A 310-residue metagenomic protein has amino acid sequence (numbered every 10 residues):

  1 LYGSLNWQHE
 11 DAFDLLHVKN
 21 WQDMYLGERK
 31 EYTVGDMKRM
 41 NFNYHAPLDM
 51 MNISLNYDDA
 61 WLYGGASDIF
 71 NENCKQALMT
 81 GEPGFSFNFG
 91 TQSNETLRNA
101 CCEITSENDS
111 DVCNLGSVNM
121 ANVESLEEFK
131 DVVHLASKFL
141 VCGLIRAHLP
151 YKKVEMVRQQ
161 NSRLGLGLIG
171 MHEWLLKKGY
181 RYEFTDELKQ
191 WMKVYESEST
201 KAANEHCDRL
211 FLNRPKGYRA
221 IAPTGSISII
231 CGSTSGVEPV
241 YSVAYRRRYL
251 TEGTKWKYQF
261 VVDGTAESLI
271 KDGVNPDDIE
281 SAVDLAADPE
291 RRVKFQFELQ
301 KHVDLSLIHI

Functional and structural regions predicted by a protein language model:
L1, Q8, F70-N73, L78-E82 (+6 more regions): Short, well-ordered loop/turn elements at secondary-structure boundaries
L1-G3, G27-V34, G84-T91, L149-Q159 (+3 more regions): Short coil/turn segments at secondary-structure boundaries
L1-T91, G167-N204: Conserved, charged catalytic cores of large soluble enzymes
Y2-W7, G64, C74, E103-S106 (+5 more regions): Alpha-helix capping and helix-loop boundary segments enriched in small/acidic/polar residues
Q8-A12, N20, G90-S93, V118-S125 (+4 more regions): Short, glycine-/Ser/Thr-/acidic-enriched flexible segments
N73-K178, V243-K255: Function-dense linear segments that define catalytic or interfacial modules in macromolecule-processing proteins
C101-S106, G116, L140-A147, I221-I308: Catalytic alpha/beta core of large soluble enzyme barrels
S137-E155, Q159, G170, L175-I227 (+1 more regions): Internal maturation/activation junctions in enzymes
